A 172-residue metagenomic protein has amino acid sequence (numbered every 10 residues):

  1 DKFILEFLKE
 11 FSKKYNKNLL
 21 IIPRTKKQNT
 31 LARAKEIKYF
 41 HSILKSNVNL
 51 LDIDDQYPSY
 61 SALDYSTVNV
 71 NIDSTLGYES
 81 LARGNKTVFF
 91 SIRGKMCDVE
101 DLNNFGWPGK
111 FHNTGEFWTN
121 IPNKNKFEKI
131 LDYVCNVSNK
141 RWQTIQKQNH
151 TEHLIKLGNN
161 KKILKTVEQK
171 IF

Functional and structural regions predicted by a protein language model:
D1-F40: Conserved catalytic-core segment of nucleotide-activated headgroup transferases in glycan assembly
K2-I4, A32, P58, N123-K126 (+2 more regions): Soluble or luminal CAZymes and related metallo-dependent hydrolases
L5-K9, F40-H41, G77, L164 (+1 more regions): Short amphipathic alpha-helical segments and helix-helix/interface helices
L19-P23, N71, F89-S91: A structural signal for short, well-ordered beta-strand segments and their strand-loop junctions that often border
K26-R83, T87: Donor nucleotide-activated moiety binding/catalytic core segment of transferases that use nucleotide-activated donors
K38-H41, T75-H153: Catalytic binding pocket for nucleotide-activated donors in carbohydrate/polymer assembly enzymes
Y133, L154-F172: C-terminal alpha-helical cap of glycosyltransferases
